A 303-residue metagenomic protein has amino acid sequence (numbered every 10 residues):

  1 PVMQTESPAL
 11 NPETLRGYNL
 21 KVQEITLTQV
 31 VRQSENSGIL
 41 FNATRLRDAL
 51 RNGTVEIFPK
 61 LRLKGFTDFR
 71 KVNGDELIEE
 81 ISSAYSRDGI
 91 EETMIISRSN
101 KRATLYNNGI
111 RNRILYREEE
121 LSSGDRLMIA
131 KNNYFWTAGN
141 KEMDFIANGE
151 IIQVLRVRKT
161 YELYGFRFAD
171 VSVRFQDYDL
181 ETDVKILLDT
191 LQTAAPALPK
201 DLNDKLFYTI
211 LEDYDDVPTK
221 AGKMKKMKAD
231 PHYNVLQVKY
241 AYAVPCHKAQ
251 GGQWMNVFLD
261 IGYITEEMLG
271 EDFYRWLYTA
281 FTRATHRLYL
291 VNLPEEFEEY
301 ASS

Functional and structural regions predicted by a protein language model:
P1-A147, I151-L155, K159-L198, L202: Conserved helicase motor core of P-loop NTPases
E162-S303: C-terminal accessory regions
